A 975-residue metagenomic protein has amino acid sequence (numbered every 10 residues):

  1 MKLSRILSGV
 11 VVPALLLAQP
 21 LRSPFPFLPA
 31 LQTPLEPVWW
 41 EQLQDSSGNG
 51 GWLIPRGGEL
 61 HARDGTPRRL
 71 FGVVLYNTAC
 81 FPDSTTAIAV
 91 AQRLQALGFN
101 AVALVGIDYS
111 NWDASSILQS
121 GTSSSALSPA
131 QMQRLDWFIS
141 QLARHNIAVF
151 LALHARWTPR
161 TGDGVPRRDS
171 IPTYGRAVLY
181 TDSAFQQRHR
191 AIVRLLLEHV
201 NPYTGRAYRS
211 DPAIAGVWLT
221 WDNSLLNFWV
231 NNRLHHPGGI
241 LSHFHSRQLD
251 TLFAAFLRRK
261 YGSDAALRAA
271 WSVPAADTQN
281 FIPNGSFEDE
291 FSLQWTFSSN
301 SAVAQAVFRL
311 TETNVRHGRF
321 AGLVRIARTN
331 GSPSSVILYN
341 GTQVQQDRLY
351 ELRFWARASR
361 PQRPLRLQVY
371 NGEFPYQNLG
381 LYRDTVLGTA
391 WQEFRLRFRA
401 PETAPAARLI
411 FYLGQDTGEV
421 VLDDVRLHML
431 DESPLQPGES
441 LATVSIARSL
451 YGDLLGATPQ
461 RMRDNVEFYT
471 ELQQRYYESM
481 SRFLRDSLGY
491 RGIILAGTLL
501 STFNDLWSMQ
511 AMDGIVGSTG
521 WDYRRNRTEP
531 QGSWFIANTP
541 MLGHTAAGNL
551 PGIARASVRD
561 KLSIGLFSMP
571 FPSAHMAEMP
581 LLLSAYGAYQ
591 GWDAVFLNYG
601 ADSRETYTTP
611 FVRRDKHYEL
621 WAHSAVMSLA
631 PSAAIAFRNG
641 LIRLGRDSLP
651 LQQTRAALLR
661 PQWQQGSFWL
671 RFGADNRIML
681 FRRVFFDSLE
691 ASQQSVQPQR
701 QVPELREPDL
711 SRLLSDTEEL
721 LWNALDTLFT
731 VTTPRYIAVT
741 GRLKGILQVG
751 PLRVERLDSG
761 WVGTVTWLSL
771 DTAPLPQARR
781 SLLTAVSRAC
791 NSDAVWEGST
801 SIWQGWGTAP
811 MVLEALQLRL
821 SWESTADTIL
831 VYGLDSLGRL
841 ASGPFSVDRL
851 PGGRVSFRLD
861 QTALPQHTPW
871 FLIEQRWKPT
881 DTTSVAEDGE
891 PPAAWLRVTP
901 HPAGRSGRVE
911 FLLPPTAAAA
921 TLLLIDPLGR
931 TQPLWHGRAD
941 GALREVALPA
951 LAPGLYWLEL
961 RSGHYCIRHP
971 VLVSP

Functional and structural regions predicted by a protein language model:
Q32, S47-Q279, Q368, F374-P375 (+6 more regions): Active-site mouth of glycoside hydrolases
P274-V444: Extracellular and organelle-lumenal recognition/adhesion modules and their flexible linkers in secreted
G318, D347-R348, A390, D827 (+3 more regions): A glycine-anchored, Pro-Gly-centered beta-turn/N-cap motif
S335-I337, G438-Y451, A457-T458, R463-E467 (+2 more regions): Glycoside hydrolase catalytic-domain groove-lining segments
A577-P610: Substrate-binding cleft of secreted/luminal carbohydrate-active enzymes
A634-G833: Long, low-hydrophobicity ectodomains and other hydrophilic envelope-associated domains
G853-D881: C-terminal beta-strand-rich structural cap/linker in extracellular carbohydrate-active enzymes
D888-T899, A903-P975: C-terminal outer-membrane/trafficking sorting elements
